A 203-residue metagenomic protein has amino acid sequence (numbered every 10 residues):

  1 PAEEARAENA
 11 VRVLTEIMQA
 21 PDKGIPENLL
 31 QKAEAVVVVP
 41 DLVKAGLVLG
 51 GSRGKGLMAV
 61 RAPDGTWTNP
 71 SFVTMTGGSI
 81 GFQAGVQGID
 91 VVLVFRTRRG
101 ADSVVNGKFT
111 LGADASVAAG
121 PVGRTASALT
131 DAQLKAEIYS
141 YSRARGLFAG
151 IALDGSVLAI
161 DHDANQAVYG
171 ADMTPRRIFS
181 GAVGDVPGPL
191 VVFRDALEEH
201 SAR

Functional and structural regions predicted by a protein language model:
P1-R203: Small-residue-enriched, tightly packed secondary-structure blocks
